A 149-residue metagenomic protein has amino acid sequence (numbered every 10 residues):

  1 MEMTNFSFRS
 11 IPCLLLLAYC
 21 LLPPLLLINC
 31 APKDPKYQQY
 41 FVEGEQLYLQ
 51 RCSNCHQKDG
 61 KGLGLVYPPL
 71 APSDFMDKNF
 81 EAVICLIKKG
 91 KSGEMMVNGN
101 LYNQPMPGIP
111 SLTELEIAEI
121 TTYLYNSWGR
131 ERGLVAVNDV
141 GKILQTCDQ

Functional and structural regions predicted by a protein language model:
M1-Q38, G129-Q149: N-terminal export/targeting leaders of redox proteins
C30-L47, V66: Electrostatic cytochrome c docking/interface patches
K33, K58-D59: Cys/His-rich metal-chelating microdomains
F41, F80-A82: Alpha-helical scaffolds flanking conserved acidic
G44-K58, M106, I120-L124: The canonical Cys-X-X-Cys-His
L65-A71, S92-C147: Axial heme c-ligation environment in periplasmic c-type cytochrome domains
D74-N79: Conserved helix-turn-beta segment immediately C-terminal to the redox Cys motif in thioredoxin-like folds
